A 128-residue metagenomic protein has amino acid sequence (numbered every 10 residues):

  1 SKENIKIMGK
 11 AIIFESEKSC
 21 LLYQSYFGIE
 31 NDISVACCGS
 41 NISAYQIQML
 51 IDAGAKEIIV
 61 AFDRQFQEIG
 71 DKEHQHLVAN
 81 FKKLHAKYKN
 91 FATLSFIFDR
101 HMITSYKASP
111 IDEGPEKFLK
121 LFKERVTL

Functional and structural regions predicted by a protein language model:
S1-M8: Glycine-/acidic-rich phosphate or pyrophosphate-binding loops and their flanking alpha/beta elements
G9, L21-L128: TOPRIM fold recognition
A11-I13: Conserved beta-strand elements of the Class I
E15-K18: Helix N-cap/beta->alpha junction signal
